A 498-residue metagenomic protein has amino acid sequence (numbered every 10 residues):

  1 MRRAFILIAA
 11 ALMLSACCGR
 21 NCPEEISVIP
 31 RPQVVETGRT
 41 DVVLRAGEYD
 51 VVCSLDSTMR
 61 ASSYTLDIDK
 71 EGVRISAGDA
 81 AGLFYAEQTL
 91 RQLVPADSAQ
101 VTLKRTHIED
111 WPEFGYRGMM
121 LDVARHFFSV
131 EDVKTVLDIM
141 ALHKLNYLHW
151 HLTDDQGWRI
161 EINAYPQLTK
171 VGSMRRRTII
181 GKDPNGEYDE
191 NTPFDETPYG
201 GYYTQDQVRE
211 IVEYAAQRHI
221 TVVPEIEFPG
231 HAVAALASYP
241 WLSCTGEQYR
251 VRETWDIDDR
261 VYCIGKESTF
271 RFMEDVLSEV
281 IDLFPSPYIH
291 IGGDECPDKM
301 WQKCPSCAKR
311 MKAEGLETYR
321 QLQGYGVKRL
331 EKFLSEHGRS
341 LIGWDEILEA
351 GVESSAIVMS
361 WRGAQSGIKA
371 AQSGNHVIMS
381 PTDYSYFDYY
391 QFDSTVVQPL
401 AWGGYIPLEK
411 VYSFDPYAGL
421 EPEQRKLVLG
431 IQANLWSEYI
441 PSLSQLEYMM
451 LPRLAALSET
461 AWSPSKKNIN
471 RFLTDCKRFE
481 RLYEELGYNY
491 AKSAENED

Functional and structural regions predicted by a protein language model:
M1-A4, V222: Positively charged n-region of N-terminal signal peptides that target proteins for export
R2, C17-R117, S335, S340-L348 (+3 more regions): Acidic, contiguous N-terminal accessory segments
A4-L14: Sec-dependent N-terminal signal peptides
C22, A61-R260, I264-F270, D275-Y288 (+3 more regions): Feature activates predominantly on carbohydrate-active enzymes
F127-S129, D155-E161, P229-A235, H290 (+5 more regions): Flexible loop/turn segments at secondary-structure boundaries
T135, Y203-E210, S268-D275, Q321-R329 (+5 more regions): Generic recognition of stable, solvent-exposed alpha-helical segments in well-folded globular domains
A235-W241, R250-A356, W361-S373: Active-site neighborhood of glycoside hydrolase catalytic domains
S340-A356, R362-D498: Flexible, acidic glycine-rich loops studded with aromatic residues
